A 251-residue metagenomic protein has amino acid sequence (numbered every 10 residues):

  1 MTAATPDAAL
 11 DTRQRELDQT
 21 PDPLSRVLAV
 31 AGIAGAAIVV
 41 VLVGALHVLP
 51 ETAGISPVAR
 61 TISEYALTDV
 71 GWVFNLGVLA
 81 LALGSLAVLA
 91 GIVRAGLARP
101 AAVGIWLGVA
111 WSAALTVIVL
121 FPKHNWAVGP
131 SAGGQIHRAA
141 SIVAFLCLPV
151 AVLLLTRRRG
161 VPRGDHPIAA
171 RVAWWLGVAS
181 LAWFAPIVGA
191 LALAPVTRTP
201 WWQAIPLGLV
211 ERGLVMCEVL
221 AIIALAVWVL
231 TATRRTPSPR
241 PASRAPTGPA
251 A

Functional and structural regions predicted by a protein language model:
M1-S25: Short, Lys/Arg-rich, polar N-terminal cytosolic tail immediately upstream of the first transmembrane signal-anchor
L28-A34, L97-A110, D165-A179: Interfacial segments of alpha-helical transmembrane regions
A36-I55: Alpha-helical transmembrane segments of multi-pass membrane proteins
I55-D69, Q203: Perimembrane loop-to-helix junctions flanking transmembrane segments
E64-L83: Interfacial helix-start motif at the membrane-water boundary
L115-H166: Membrane-proximal helix-loop-helix units in multi-pass membrane proteins
R157-T236, P241-A251: Terminal transmembrane helical module of multi-pass membrane proteins
